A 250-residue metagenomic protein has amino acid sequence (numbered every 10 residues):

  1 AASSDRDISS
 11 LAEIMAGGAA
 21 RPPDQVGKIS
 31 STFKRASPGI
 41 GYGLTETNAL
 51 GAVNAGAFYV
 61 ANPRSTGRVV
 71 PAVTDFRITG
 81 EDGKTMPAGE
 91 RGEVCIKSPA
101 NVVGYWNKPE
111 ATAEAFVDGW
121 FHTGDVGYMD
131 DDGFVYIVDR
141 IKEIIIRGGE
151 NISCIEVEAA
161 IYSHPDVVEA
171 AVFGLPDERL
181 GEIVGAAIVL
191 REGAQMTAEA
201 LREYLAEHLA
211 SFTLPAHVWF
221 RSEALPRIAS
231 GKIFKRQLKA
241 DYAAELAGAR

Functional and structural regions predicted by a protein language model:
A1-A61, P71-D75: Gly/Ser/Thr-rich phosphate-binding loop
E13-A16, V172, W219-F220: Hydrophobic/anchoring residues in structured secondary elements
G18, G43, G67, D125 (+1 more regions): Active-site glycine-centered loops adjacent to acidic/histidine catalytic or metal-binding residues that shape
A20, N54, V60-N107, A115 (+1 more regions): Adenylate-forming AMP-binding core of the ANL superfamily, especially NRPS adenylation
D24, K28, E93, S98 (+6 more regions): AMP-binding/adenylate-forming catalytic core of the ANL superfamily
G39, V218-R221: General small-molecule cofactor/ligand-binding pocket signal
A240-R250: Acidic/polar alpha-helix N-cap and adjacent early helical turns within long charge-rich amphipathic helices/linkers
